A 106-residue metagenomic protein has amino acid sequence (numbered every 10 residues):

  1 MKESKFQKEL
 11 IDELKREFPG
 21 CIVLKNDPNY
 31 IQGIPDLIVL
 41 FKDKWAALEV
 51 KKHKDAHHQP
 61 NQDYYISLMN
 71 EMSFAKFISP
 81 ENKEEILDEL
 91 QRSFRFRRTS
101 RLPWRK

Functional and structural regions predicted by a protein language model:
M1-K106: Catalytic phosphate/metal-binding cores of nucleic-acid and nucleotide-processing enzymes, i.e., regions that mediate
